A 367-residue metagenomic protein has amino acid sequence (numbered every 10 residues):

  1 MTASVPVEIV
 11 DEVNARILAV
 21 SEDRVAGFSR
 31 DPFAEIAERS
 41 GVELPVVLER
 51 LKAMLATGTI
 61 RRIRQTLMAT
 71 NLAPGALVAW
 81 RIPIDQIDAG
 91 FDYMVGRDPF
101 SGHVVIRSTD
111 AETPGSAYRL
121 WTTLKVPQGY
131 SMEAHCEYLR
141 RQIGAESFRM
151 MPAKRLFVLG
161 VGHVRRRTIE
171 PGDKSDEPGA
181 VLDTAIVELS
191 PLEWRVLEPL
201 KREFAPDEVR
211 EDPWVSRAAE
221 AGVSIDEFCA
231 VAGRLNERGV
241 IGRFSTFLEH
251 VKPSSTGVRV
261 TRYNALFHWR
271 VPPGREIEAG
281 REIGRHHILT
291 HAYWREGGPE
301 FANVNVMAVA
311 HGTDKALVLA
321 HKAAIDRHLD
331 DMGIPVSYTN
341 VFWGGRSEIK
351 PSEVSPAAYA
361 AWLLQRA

Functional and structural regions predicted by a protein language model:
M1-A367: A compositional/biophysical signature of low hydrophobicity enriched in polar/charged and small residues
